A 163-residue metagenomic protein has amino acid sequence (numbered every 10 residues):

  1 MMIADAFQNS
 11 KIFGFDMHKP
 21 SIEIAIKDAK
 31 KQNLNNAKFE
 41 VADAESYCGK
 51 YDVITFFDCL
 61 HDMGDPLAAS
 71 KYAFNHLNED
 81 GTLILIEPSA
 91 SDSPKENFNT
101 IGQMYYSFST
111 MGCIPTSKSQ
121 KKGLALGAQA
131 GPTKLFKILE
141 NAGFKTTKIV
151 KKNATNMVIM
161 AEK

Functional and structural regions predicted by a protein language model:
M1-E45: Class I SAM-dependent methyltransferase SAM/SAH-binding core
F7-Q8, C48, G64, N78 (+1 more regions): Short conserved AdoMet
F39, Y51, F144-K145: Conserved hydrophobic/aromatic "anchor" residues that stabilize well-ordered secondary structure elements
A42-I54: A short acidic, Gly/Pro-enriched loop at the edge of an enzyme's catalytic core that lines a small-molecule cofactor
D52-S70: A short SAM/SAH-binding and catalytic strip from SAM-dependent methyltransferases
L67-E79: A short glycine-rich, Lys/Arg-flanked "PGG" loop and its adjoining helix->strand segment in the class I
I86-A142, K148: C-terminal alpha-helical "lid/dimerization" subdomain adjacent to the S-adenosyl-L-methionine
E140-K163: Core SAM-dependent methyltransferase catalytic element
